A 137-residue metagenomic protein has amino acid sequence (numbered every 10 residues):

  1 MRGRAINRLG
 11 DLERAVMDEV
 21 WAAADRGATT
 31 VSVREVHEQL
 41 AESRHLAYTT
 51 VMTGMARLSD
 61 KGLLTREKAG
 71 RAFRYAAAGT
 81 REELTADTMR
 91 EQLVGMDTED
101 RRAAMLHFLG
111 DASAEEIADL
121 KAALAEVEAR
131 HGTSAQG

Functional and structural regions predicted by a protein language model:
M1-D18, A23, T80: Short alpha-helical segments that sit at the start of domains
R26-Q39: Short acidic, hydrophobic short linear motifs in intrinsically disordered regions
V33-R34, K68-R74, G79-R81: Short, Lys/Arg-rich nucleic-acid/phosphate-binding segment
E38-L46: Short helix-coil junctions and helix-kink-helix linkers
M52-A56: Short, hydrophobic-biased segments on the C-terminal half of alpha helices that form "recognition helices"
G62: Glycine-centered, phosphate/nucleic-acid-interacting loop/turn motifs that mediate DNA/RNA or nucleotide
D87-R130: Amphipathic alpha-helical dimerization/coiled-coil segments that flank or bridge DNA-binding/regulatory modules
